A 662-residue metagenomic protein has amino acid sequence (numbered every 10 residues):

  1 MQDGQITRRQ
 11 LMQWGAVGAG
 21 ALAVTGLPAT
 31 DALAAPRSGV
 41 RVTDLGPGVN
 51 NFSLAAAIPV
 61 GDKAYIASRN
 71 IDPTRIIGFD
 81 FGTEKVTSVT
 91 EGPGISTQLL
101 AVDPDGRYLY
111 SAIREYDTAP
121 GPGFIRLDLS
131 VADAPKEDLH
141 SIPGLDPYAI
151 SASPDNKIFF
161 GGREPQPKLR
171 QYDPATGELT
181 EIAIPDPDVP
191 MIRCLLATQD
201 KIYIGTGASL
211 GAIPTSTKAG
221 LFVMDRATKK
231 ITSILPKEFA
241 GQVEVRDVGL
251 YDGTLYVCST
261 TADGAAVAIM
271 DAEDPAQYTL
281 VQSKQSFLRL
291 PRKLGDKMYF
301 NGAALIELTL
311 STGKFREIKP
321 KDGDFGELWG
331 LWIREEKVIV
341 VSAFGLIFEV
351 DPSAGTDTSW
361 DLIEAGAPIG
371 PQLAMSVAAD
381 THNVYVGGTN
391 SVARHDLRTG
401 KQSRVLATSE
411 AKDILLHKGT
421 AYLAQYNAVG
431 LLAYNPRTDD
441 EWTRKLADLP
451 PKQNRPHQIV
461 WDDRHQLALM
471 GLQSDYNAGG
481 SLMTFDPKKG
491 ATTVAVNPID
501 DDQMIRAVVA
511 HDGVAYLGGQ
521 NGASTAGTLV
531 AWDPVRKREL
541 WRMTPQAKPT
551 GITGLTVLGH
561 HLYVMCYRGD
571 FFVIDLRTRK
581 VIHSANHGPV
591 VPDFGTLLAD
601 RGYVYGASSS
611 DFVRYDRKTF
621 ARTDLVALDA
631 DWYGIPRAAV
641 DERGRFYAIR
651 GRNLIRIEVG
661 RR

Functional and structural regions predicted by a protein language model:
M1-I6, G18-T25, T30-L33: N-terminal secretory signal peptides
T43-T74: Beta-strand-rich domains and repeat architectures in extracellular enzymes and scaffolds, especially beta-propellers
D44-N50, T90-P93, L139-P143, A183-P187 (+10 more regions): Surface loop/turn motifs at the tips and blade-to-blade linkers of beta-strand repeat domains
N51-A56, G94-V102, G144-S151, V189-L196 (+10 more regions): Repeated scaffold domains used in trafficking and secretory/extracellular systems, primarily beta-propellers
A64-A67, Y108-Y110, I158-F160, I202-I204 (+10 more regions): Conserved beta-propeller blade signature
P73-I77, A119-I125, Q166-R170, A212-G220 (+10 more regions): Structural motif
D80-E84, L129-A132, D173-G177, D225-K229 (+10 more regions): Short loop/turn segments that connect beta-strands within beta-propeller blades
W632-R662: Blade-level signature of beta-propeller repeat domains, shared across WD40, Kelch, NHL, RCC1 and BNR/Asp-box propellers
